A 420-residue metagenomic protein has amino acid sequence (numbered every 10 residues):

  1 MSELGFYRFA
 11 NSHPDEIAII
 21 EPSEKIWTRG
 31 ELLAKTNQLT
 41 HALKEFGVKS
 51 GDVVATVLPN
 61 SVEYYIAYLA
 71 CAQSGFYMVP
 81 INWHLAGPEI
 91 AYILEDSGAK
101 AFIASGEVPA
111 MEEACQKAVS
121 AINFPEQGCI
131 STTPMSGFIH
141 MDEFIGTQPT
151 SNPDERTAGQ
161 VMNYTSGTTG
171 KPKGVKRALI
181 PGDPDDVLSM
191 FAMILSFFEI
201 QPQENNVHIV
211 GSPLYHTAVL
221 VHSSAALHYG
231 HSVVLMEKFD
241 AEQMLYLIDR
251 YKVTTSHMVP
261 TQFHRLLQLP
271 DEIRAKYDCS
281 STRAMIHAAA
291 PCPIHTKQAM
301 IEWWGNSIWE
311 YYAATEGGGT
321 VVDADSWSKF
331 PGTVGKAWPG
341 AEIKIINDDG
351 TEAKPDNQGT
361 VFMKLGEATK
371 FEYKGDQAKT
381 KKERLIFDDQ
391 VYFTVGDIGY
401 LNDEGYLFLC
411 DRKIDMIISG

Functional and structural regions predicted by a protein language model:
P14-D15, C129, P134-G137, E143-S166 (+2 more regions): Conserved pre-ATP/AMP-binding loop-to-beta segment of ANL
D15-S61, Y65, L69, A86-A91: Conserved AMP-binding/adenylate-forming core of the ANL superfamily
T28-G30, Q160-S189: Conserved AMP-binding A3 loop
E45-F46, Q73-T147, D154: Structural core segment of the AMP-binding/adenylate-forming
F46, K354-D356, F362-G420: Conserved ATP-binding/catalytic segment of the ANL
G98-A101, V119-S136, N206-I209, T254-M258 (+1 more regions): Conserved helix-loop-beta element of the AMP-binding
M162-S166, H228-Y229, T254-M258, L269-F330 (+1 more regions): Gly/Ser/Thr-rich phosphate-binding loop
D183-V207, G211, Y215-T255, L269: Conserved AMP-binding/adenylation subdomain of ANL enzymes
